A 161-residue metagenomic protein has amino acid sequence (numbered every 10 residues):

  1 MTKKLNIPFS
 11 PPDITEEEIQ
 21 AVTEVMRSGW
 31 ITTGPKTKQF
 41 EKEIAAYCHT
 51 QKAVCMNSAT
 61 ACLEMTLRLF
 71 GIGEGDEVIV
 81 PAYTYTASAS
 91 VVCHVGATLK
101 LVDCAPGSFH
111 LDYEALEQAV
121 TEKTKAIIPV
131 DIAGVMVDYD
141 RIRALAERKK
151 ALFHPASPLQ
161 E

Functional and structural regions predicted by a protein language model:
M1-W30, P35: N-terminal "arm"/small-domain region of PLP-dependent enzymes with the aminotransferase-like
E17, Q39, A61, T86-A87 (+1 more regions): Short alpha-helical
W30-E77, V91-C93, L101-D103, K150: Phosphate-binding glycine-rich loop
R68, I72-E161: PLP-dependent aminotransferase-like
